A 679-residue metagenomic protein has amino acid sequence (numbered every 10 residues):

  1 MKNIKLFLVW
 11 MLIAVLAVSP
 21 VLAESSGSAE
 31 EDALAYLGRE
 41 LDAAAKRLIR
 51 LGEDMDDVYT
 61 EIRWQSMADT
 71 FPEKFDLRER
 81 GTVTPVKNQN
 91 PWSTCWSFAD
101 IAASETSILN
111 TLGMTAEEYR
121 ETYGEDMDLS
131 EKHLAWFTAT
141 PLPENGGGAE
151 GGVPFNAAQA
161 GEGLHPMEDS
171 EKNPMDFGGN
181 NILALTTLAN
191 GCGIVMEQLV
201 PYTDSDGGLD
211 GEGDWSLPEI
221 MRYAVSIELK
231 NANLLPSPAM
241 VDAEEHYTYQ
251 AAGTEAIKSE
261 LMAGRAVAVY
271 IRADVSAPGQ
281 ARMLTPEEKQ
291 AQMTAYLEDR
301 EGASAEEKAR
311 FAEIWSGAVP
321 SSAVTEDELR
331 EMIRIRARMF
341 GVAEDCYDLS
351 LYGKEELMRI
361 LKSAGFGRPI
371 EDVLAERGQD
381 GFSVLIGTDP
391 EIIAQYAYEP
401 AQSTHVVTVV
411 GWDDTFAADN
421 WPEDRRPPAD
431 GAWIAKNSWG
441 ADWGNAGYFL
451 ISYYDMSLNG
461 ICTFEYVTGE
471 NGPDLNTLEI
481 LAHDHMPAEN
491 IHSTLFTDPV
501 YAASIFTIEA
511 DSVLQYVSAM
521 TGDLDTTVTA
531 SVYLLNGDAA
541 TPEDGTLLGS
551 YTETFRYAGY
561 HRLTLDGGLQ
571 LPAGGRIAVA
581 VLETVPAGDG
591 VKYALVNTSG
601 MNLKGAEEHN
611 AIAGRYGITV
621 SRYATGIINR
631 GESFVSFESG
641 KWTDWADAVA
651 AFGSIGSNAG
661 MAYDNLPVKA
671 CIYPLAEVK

Functional and structural regions predicted by a protein language model:
M1-L6: Positively charged n-region of N-terminal signal peptides that target proteins for export
E24-R78, L109, G113-M114: N-terminal zymogen propeptides
G27-E31, A35, E73-L77, S97-E105 (+7 more regions): Predominantly the structural core of cysteine protease catalytic domains
T82-W92, S170-P174: A short glycine/serine-rich beta->alpha loop
Q89-M114: Alpha-helical support elements that line or immediately flank enzyme active sites and cofactor-binding pockets
D525-Y616: Aromatic- and Gly/Pro-enriched, solvent-exposed loop/edge beta-strand patches characteristic of beta-rich domains
L582-V678: Short, surface-exposed beta-strand/loop patches at domain edges that form aromatic-rich interfacial subsites
